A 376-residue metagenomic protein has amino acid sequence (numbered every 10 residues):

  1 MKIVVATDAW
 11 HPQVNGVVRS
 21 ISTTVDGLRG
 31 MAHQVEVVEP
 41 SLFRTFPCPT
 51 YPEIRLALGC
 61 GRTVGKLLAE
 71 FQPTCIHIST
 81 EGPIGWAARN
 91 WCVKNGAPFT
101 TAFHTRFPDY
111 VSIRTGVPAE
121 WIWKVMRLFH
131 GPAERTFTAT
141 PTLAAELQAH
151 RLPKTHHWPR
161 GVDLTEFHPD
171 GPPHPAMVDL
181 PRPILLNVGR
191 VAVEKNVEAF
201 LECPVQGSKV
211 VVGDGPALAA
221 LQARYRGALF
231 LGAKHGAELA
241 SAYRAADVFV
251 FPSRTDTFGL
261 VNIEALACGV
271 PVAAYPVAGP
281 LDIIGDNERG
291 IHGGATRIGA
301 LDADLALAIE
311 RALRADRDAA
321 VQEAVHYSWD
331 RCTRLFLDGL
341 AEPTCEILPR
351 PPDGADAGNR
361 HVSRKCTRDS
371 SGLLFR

Functional and structural regions predicted by a protein language model:
L68, H130, S241-A246, F336: Short alpha-helical donor nucleotide-sugar binding micro-motif in glycosyltransferases
K124-P172: Donor nucleotide-sugar binding/catalytic pocket of nucleotide-sugar-dependent glycosyltransferases
A176-V210: Conserved donor-binding/catalytic core segment of Leloir-type glycosyltransferases
A219-E238: Nucleotide-activated donor-binding/catalytic signature segment of Leloir-type glycosyltransferases, i.e., the conserved
R254: Aromatic "clamp/platform" in nucleotide-sugar-dependent glycosyltransferases that forms part of the donor/acceptor
P271-P276, I284-G285: Short hydrophobic beta-strand element within catalytic cores of glycosyltransferases and related nucleotide-activated
L281-R311: Change "using UDP/GDP/dTDP sugars" to "using nucleotide sugars
R314-T344, L348-P349: A charged, aromatic-enriched C-terminal amphipathic alpha-helix characteristic of glycosyltransferases across folds
